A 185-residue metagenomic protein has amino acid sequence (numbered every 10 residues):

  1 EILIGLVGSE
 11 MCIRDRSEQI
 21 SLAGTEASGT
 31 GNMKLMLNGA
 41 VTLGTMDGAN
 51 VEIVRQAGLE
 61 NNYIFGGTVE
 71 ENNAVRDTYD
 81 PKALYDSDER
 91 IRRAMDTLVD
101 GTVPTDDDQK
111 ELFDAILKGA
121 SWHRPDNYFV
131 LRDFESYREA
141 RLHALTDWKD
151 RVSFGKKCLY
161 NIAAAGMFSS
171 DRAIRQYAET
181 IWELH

Functional and structural regions predicted by a protein language model:
E1-G8, I13: Single conserved hydrophobic/aromatic residue that forms the stacking wall/gate of nucleotide- or nucleobase-binding
R16-S17: Hydrophobic acceptor-binding patch used for acceptor engagement in glycosyltransferases
I20-C158, I162-M167, R172, Q176-H185: Catalytic binding pocket for nucleotide-activated donors in carbohydrate/polymer assembly enzymes
